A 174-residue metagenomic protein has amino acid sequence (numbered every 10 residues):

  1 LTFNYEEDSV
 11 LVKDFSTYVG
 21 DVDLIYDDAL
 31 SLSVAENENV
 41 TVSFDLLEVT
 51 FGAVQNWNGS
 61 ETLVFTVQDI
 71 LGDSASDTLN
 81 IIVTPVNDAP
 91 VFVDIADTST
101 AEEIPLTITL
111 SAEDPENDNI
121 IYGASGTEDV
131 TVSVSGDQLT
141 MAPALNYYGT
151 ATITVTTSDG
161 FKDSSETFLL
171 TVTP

Functional and structural regions predicted by a protein language model:
T2-A29, S33-D88, A96-I120, A124-P174: Acidic, turn/loop-rich segments in luminal/extracellular domains of secretory-pathway and cell-surface proteins
